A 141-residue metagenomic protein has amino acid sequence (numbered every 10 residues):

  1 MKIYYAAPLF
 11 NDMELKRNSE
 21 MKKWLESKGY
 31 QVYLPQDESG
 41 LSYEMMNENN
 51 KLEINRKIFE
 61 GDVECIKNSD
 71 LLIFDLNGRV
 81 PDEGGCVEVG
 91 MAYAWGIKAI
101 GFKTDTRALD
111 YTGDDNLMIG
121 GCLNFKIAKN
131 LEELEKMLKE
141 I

Functional and structural regions predicted by a protein language model:
M1-I141: Conserved catalytic or regulatory cores that recognize and/or transform ribose-phosphate-containing ligands
